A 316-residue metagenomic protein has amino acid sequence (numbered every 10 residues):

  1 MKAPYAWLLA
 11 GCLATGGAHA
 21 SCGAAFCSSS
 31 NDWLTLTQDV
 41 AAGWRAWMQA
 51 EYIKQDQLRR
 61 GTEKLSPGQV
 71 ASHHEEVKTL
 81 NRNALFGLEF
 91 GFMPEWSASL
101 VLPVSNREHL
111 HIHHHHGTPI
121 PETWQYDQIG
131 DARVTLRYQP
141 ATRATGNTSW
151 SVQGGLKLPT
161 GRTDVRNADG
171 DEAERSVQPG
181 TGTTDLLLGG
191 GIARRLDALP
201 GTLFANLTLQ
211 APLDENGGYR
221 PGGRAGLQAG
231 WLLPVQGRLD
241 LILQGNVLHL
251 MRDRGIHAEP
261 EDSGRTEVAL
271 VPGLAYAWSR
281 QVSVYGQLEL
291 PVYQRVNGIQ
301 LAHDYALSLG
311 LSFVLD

Functional and structural regions predicted by a protein language model:
A18-G68, T145-N147, S151, D316: Outer-membrane beta-barrel biogenesis signature
L36, M48-A50, F86-F90, L100 (+7 more regions): Residues on the lipid-exposed face of transmembrane beta-strands in outer-membrane beta-barrel proteins
A42, K78-A84, Y126-A132, T148 (+4 more regions): Residues that define the transmembrane beta-barrel architecture of outer-membrane proteins
A42-D56, R175-I256: Detector for outer-membrane/organellar transmembrane beta-barrel domains, recognizing the amphipathic beta-strand
W44, W96-L100, R143-T145, A198-L203 (+2 more regions): Repeated loop/turn-to-beta-strand initiation elements of outer-membrane beta-barrel proteins
A46-K54, L100-V104, V152-L158, A205-L209 (+3 more regions): Transmembrane beta-barrel strands of outer-membrane/channel proteins
R59-G68, E215-D316: Outer membrane beta-barrel transmembrane domains
N106-P221, D316: Outer-membrane pore/translocation modules
